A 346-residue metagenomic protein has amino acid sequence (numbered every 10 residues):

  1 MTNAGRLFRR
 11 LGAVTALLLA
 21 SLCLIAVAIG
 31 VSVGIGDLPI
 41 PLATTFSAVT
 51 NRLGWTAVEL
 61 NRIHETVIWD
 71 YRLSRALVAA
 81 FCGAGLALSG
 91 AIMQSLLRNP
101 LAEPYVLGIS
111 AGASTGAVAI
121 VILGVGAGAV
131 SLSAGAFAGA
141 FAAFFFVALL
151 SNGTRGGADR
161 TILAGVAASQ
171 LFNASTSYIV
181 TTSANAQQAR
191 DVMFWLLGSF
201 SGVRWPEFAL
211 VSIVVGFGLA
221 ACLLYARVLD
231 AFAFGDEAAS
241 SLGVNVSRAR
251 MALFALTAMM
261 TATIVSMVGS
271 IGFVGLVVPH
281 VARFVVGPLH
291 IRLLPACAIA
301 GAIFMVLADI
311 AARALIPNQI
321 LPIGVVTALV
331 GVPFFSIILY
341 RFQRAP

Functional and structural regions predicted by a protein language model:
M1-P346: Alpha-helical transmembrane segments in inner-membrane proteins
